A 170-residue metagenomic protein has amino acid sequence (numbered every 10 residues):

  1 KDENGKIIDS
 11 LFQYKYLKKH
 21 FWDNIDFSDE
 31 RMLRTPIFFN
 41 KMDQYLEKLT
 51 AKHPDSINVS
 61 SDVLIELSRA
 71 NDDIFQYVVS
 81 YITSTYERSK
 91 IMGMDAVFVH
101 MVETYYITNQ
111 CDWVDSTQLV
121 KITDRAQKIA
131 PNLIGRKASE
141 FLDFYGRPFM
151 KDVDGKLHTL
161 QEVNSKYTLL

Functional and structural regions predicted by a protein language model:
K1-D152: Oxidative protein folding and maturation machinery
V153-L170: Short active-site neighborhood of thiol/selenol oxidoreductases, capturing the structured segment around
